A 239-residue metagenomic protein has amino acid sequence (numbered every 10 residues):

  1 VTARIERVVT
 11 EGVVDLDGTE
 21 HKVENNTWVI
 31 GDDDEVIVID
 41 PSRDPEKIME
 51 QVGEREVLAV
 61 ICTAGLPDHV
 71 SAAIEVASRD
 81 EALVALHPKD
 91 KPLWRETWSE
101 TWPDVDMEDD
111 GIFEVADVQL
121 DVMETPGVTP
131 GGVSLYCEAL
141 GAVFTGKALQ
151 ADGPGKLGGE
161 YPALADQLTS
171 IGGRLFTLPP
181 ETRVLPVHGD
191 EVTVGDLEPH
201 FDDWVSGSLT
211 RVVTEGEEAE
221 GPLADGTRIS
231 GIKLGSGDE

Functional and structural regions predicted by a protein language model:
T2-R55, S134-G146: Conserved beta-strand hairpin/beta-sheet module of binuclear metal-dependent hydrolase folds, prominently
V8, I30, D109-V115, G221: Short acidic-hydrophobic surface loop/beta-edge motif
T10-E11, D121-E124: Short beta-strand segments that buttress and anchor functional surface loops
G18-E20, W102-D104, E124-P126: Short Gly/Pro-enriched turn/cap motifs at secondary-structure boundaries
G18-T19, M49, R95-W98, L135 (+2 more regions): Short, well-ordered secondary-structure micro-motifs
K22-V23, V36, R43-Q119, H200-V212: Active-site HxH/HxHxD metal-binding segment of metal-dependent hydrolases
V36, Q119, P130-S236: Metallo-beta-lactamase
I39-D40, L58-L66, V84-P88, E124-G127 (+2 more regions): Active-site neighborhood of phospho(di)ester-bond hydrolases with catalytic His/Asp-centered motifs
